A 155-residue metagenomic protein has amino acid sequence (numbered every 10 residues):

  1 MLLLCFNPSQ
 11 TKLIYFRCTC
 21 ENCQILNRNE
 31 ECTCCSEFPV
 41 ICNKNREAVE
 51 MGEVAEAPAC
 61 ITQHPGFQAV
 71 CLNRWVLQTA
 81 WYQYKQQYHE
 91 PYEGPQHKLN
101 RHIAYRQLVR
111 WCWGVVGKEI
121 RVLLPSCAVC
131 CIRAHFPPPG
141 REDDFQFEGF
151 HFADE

Functional and structural regions predicted by a protein language model:
M1-E155: Acidic, serine/threonine- and proline-rich low-complexity regulatory tracts
